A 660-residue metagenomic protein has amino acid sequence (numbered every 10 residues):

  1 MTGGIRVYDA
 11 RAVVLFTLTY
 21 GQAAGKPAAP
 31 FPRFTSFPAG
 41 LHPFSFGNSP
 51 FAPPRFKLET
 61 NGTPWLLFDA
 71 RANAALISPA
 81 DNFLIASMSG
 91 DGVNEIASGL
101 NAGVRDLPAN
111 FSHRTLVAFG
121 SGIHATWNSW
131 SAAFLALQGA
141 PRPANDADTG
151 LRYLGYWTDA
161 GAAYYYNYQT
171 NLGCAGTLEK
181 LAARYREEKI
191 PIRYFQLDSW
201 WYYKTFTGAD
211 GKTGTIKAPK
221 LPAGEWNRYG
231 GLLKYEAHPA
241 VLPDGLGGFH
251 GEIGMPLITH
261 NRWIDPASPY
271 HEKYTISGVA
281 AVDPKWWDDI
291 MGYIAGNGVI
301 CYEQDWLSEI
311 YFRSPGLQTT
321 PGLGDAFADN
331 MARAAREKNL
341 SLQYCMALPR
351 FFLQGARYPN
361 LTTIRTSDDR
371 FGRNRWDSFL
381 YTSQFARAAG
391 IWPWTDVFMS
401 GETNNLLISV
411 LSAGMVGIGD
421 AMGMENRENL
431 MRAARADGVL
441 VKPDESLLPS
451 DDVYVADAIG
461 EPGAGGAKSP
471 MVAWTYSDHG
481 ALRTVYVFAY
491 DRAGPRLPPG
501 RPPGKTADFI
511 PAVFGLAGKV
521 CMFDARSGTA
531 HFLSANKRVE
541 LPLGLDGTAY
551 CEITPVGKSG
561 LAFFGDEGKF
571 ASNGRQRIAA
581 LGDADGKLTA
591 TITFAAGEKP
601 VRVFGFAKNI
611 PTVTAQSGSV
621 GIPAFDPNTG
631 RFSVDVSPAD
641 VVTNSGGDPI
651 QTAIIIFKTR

Functional and structural regions predicted by a protein language model:
M1-F195, S199, Y203-T215, E225-E236 (+1 more regions): Carbohydrate-recognition beta-sandwich/jelly-roll modules in extracellular/periplasmic carbohydrate-active proteins
V14, S409-S412, G417, A456-G518 (+2 more regions): Carbohydrate-binding surface patches
A39-G40, S49-N61, F68-R71, N82 (+4 more regions): Carbohydrate-interacting/catalytic domains
D146-G150, K189, E252, E402 (+1 more regions): Extracellular/periplasmic catalytic domains that process cell-envelope and extracellular macromolecules
G155-T319, L323, F327-K338, L342-Q343: Substrate-binding cleft of carbohydrate-active enzyme catalytic domains
A162-Y166, W201-G208, I264-Y270, E309-R313 (+8 more regions): Flexible loop/turn segments at secondary-structure boundaries
S268-V299, P321-N429, K442-G466, D478-H479: Glycan-recognition surfaces
A456, R483-A489, R526-R660: Non-catalytic C-terminal accessory domains or segments of carbohydrate-active enzymes
